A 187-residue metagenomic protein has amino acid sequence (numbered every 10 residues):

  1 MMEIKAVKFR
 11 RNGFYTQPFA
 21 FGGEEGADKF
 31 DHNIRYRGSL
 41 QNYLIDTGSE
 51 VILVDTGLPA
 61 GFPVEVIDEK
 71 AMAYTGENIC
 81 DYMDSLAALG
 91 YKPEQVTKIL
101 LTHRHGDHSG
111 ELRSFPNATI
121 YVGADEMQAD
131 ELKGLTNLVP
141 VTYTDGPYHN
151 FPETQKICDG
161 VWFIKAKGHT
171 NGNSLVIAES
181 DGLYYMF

Functional and structural regions predicted by a protein language model:
M1-K5: Extreme N-terminal starter segment of soluble prokaryotic enzymes
R11-D84, S174-F187: Conserved beta-strand hairpin/beta-sheet module of binuclear metal-dependent hydrolase folds, prominently
V54, T102, V122-G123, G168 (+1 more regions): Active-site flanking residues adjacent to catalytic metal/cofactor-binding acidic residues
G57-P59, H105, K167-N171: Catalytic metal-binding/acid-base residues of hydrolase active sites
G61, S109, A129: Conserved protein kinase catalytic core
Y74-Y91, Q95, S114, T119-K165 (+2 more regions): Metallo-beta-lactamase
V96-D107: Metallo-beta-lactamase
H108-S114: A short acidic, amphipathic alpha-helical/loop segment
